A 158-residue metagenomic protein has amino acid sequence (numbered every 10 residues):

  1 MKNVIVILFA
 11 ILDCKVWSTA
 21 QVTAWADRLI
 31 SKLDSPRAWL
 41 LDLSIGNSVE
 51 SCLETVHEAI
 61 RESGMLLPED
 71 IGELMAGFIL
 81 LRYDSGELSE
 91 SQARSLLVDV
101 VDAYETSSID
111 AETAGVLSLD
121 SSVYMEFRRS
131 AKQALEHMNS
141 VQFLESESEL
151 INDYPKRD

Functional and structural regions predicted by a protein language model:
M1-D158: Acidic, Ser/Pro/Thr-rich low-complexity regulatory regions and the short amphipathic helical interaction modules they
